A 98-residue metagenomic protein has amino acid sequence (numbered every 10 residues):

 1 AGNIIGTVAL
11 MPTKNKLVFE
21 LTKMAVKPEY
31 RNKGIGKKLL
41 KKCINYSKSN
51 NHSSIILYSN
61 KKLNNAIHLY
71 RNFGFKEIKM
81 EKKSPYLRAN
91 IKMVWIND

Functional and structural regions predicted by a protein language model:
A1-K23, K27-E29, L40-K42, Y46 (+2 more regions): Acetyl-CoA-dependent GNAT
K16, N50, Y58: Residue-level signal for short amphipathic helical patches enriched in basic/charged and nearby hydrophobic residues
V18, K33-G34, L87: Non-catalytic, surface-exposed connector residues within folded enzymatic/regulatory domains
K27-K33, K61-K62: Active-site acidic-Proline motif in GNAT/NAT acetyltransferases
K38-I55, L69: Conserved acyl-CoA
S53-D98: C-terminal "cap" of GNAT-fold acetyltransferases
